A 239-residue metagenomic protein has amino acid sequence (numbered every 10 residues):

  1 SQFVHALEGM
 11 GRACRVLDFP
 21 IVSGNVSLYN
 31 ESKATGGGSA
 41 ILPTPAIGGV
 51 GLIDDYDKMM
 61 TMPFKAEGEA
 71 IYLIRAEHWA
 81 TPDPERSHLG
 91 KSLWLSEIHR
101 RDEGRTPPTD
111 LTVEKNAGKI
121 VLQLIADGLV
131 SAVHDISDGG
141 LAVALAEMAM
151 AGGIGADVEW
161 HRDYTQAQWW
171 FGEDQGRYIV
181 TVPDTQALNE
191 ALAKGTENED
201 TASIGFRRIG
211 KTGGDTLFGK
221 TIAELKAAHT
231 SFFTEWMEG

Functional and structural regions predicted by a protein language model:
S1-F3, G11, R15-L17, S39-T109 (+3 more regions): Mobile "lid/hinge" segments at catalytic clefts and subdomain interfaces of large enzymes
F3-A13, L17, V22-P43, E103-T106 (+2 more regions): Glycine-/charge-enriched secondary-structure boundary and capping motifs
T109-N116: C-terminal transmembrane module of polytopic alpha-helical membrane proteins
